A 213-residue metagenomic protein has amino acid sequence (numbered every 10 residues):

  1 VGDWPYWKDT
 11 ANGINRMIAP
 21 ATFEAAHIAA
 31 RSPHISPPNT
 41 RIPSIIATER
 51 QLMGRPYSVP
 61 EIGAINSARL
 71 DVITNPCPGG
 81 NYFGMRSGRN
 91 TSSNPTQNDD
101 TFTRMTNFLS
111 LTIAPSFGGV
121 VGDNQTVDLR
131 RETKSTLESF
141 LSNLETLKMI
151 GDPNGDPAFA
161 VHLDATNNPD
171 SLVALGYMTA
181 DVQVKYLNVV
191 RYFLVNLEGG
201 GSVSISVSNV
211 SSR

Functional and structural regions predicted by a protein language model:
V1-T133, F140-T166, V173, D181 (+1 more regions): A glycine- and small-residue-enriched flexible loop/hinge signal that marks low-structured segments
V127, R131, S135, G200 (+1 more regions): Charge-rich, low-complexity amphipathic helices in intrinsically disordered tails/linkers adjacent to domains
T166-R213: C-terminal edge-of-domain segments
